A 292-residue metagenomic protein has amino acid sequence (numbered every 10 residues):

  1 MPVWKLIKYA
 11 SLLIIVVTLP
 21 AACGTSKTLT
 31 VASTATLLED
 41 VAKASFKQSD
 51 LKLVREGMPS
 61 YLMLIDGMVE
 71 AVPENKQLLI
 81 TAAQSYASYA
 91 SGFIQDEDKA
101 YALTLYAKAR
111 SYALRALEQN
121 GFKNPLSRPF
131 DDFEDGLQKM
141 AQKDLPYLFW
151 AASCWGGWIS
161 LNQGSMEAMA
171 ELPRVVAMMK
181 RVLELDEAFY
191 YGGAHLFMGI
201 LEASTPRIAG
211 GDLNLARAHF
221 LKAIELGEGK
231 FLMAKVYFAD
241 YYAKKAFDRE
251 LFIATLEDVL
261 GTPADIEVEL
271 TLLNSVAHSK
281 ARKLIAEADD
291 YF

Functional and structural regions predicted by a protein language model:
P2-S11: Bacterial N-terminal signal peptides that target proteins for export
K5, P20, L53-R55: A short, ordered amphipathic alpha-helix with a cationic face
A10-P20: Bacterial N-terminal signal peptides
L19-S45: Bacterial Sec signal peptide processing site at the extreme N-terminus
T36-G67, A71-E74, L78, S85-E184 (+3 more regions): Short coil/linker segments at helix-helix boundaries
E187-A188: Membrane-interfacial loop-to-helix junctions in multi-pass transporters
G227-E228, I285: Domain-scale activation on soluble regions of proteins
A286-F292: Extracytoplasmic and endomembrane cell-envelope/extracellular-matrix remodeling and assembly machinery
